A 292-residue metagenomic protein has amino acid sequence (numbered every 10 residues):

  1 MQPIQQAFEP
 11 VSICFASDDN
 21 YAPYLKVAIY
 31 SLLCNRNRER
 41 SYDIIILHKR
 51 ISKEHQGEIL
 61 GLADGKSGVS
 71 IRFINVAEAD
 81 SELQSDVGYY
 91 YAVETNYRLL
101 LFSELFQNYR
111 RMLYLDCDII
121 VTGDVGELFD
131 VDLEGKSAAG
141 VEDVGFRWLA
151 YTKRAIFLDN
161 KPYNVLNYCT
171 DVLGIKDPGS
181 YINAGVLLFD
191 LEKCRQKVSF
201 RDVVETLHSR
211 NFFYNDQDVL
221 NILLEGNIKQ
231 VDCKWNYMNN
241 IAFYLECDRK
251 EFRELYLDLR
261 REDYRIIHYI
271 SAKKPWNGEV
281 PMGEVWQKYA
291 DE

Functional and structural regions predicted by a protein language model:
M1-S17, V27, Y168, D177 (+2 more regions): A glycosyltransferase accessory/donor-loop signature
S31-R40: Short, acidic, metal-binding catalytic loop of nucleotide-sugar glycosyltransferases
Y42-R50, G140-E142: Short internal beta-strands
R50-G57, W148-L149: Short, charged/polar "capping" segments at the starts of alpha-helices and the immediately preceding loops
E54-S67, R154: Short, aromatic/basic amphipathic alpha-helical patches
L62-E104: Active-site-proximal specificity loops/subdomain of glycosyltransferases
A79, E94-I156, L188-F189: GT-A fold catalytic core of metal-dependent nucleotide-sugar glycosyltransferases, centered on the diacidic
D130-R201: Conserved catalytic core of nucleotide-sugar-dependent glycosyltransferases
